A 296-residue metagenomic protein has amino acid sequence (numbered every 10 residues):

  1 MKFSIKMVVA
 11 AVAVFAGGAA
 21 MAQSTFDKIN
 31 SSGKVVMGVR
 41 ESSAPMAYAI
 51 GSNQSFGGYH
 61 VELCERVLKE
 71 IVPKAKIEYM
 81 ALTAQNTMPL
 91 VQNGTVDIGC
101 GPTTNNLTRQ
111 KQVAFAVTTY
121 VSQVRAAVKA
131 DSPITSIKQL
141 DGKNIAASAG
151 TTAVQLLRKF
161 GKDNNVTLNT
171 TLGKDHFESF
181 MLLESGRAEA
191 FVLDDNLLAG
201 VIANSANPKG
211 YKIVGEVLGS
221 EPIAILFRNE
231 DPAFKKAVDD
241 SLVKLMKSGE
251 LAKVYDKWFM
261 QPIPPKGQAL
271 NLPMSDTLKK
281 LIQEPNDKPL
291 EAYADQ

Functional and structural regions predicted by a protein language model:
A22-G99: Extracytoplasmic small-molecule ligand-binding "clamshell" domains of the periplasmic binding protein/Venus flytrap
E41, Y120-V128, A203-D239, Q261-E284: Periplasmic-binding protein-like
A49-N53, E65-A75, A153-L172, I202-N207: Ligand-binding cleft/hinge of the Venus flytrap
V61-I71, K138, K143-N144, T151 (+2 more regions): Extended ligand-binding regions for polar small-molecule ligands
E65, I77-Q139, K279-E291: Acidic, polar ligand-binding/catalytic clefts
I77-P89, S132, T170-L182, G219-E221: Short helix-initiation/N-cap motifs at beta->coil->alpha
N86, P102-K111, L156-G161, E184-S185 (+2 more regions): A ligand-binding cleft/hinge motif common to bilobed small-molecule-binding domains
Q155-T170, V243-Q296: Ligand-binding clefts/hinges and TM-proximal coupling segments of bilobed small-molecule sensing domains
